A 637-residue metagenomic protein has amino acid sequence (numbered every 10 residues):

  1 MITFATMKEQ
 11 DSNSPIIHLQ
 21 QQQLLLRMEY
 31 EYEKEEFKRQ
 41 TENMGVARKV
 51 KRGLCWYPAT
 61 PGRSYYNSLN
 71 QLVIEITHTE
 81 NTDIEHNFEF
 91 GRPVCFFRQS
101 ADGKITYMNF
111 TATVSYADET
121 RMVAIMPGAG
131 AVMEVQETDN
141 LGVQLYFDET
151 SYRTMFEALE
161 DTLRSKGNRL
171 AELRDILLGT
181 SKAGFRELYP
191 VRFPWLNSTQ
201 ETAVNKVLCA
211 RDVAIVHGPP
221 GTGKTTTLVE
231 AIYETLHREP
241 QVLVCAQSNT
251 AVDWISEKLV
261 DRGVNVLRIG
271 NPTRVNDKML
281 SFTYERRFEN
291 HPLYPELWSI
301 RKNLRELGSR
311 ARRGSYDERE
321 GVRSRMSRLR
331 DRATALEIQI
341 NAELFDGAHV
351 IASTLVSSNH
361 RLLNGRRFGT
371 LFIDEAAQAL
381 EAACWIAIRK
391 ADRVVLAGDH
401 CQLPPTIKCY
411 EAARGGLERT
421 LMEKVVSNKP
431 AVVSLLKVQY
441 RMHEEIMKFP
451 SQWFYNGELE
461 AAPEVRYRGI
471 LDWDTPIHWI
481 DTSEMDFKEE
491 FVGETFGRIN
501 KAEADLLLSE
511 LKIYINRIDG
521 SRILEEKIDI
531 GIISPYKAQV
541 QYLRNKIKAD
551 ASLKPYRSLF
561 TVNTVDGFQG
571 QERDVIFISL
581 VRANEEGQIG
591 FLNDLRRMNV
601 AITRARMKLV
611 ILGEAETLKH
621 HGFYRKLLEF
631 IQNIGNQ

Functional and structural regions predicted by a protein language model:
I2-Y107, K501, D505, L511 (+1 more regions): Accessory interdomain/linker segments of ATP-dependent helicases and helicase-like nucleic-acid enzymes that mediate
F4-Q23, R27, N81-N205, E257 (+3 more regions): Pre-ATPase regulatory/linker segments immediately N-terminal to the P-loop/RecA-like helicase/translocase core
A59, N109-A112, F560: Small-residue-enriched segments and motifs
E75, C95-F97, T113, L243 (+5 more regions): Beta-strand cores of modular interaction/reader domains in eukaryotic scaffold and signaling proteins, especially PDZ
T82, P190, Q339, V562-T564: Short, solvent-exposed loop/turn positions at domain surfaces that link secondary-structure elements or cap domain
S100, L178-E289, R328-E460, K626-Q632: ASCE P-loop NTPase helicase motor core
R238-P240, S248, V356-Q637: Conserved helicase motor core of SF1/SF2 NTP-dependent helicases
Y284-S327, I388-K390, I602: ATP-hydrolysis module of ASCE/P-loop NTPase motor domains, specifically the Walker B Asp-Glu catalytic pair
